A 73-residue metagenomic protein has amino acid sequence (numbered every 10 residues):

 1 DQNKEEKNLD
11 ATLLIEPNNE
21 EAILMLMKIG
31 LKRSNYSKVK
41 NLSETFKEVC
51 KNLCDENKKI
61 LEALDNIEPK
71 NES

Functional and structural regions predicted by a protein language model:
D1-D10, R33-L42: Structural signature of tandem alpha-helical TPR/SEL1-like repeats, specifically the intra-repeat loop/turn
K4, E21, D55-K59: Start-of-helix register in tetratricopeptide repeats
D10-L14, E48-K51: Conserved structural position within tetratricopeptide repeats
T12, E20-E21: Core, highly hydrophobic multi-pass alpha-helical transmembrane subunits of bioenergetic inner membranes
K40-S73: Terminal, low-structured helical/coil segments at or just beyond the last alpha-helical repeat
